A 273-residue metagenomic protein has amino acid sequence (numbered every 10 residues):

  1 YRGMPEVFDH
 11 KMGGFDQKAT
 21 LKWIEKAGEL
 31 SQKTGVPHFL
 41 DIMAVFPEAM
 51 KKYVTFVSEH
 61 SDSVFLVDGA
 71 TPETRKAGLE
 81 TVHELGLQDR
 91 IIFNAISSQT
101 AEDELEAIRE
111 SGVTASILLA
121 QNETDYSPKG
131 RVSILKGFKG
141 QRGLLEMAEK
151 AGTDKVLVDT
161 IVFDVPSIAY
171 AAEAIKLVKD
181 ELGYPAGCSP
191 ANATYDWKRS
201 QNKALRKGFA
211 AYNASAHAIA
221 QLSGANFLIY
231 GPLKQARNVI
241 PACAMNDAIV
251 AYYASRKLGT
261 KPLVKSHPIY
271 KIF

Functional and structural regions predicted by a protein language model:
Y1-D9, H83, L87-I96, E146-D164 (+2 more regions): Short, charged N-terminal helix-start/capping segments
Y1-E48, S223-R237, C243-F273: Alpha/beta catalytic barrel-like cores
Y1-K136: Active-site beta->alpha loop and helix N-cap motifs at the rims of alpha/beta catalytic domains
K22-W23, S98-Q99, K139-Q141, A210-A211 (+1 more regions): Short amphipathic alpha-helical surface micro-motifs
I108-A254: Catalytic alpha/beta core domains of metabolic enzymes, predominantly
